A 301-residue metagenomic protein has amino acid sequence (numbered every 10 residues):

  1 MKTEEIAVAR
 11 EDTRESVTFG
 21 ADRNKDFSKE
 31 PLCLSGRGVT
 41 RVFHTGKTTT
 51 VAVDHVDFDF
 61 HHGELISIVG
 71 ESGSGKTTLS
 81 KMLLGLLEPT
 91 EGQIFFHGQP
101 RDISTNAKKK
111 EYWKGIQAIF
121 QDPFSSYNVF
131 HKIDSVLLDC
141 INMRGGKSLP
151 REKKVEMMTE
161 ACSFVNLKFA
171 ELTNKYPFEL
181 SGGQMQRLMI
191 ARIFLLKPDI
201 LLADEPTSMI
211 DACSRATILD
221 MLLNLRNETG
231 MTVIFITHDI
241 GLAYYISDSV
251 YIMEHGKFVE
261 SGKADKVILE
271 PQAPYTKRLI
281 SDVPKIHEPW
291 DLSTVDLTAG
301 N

Functional and structural regions predicted by a protein language model:
M1-K2, I6-R10, V17-D22, D26-L32 (+2 more regions): Short catalytic/signature loops enriched in Gly
V69-E71: The feature captures the beta-strand-to-loop junction immediately N-terminal to the Walker
L84: Helix-to-loop junction immediately C-terminal to a conserved catalytic motif
G92-D102, Y112: Conserved ABC transporter NBD signature motif
Y176-L180, Q184: Conserved ABC ATPase signature
A243-Y245: A short, surface-exposed alpha-helical micro-motif characterized by mixed small hydrophobic and charged/polar residues
